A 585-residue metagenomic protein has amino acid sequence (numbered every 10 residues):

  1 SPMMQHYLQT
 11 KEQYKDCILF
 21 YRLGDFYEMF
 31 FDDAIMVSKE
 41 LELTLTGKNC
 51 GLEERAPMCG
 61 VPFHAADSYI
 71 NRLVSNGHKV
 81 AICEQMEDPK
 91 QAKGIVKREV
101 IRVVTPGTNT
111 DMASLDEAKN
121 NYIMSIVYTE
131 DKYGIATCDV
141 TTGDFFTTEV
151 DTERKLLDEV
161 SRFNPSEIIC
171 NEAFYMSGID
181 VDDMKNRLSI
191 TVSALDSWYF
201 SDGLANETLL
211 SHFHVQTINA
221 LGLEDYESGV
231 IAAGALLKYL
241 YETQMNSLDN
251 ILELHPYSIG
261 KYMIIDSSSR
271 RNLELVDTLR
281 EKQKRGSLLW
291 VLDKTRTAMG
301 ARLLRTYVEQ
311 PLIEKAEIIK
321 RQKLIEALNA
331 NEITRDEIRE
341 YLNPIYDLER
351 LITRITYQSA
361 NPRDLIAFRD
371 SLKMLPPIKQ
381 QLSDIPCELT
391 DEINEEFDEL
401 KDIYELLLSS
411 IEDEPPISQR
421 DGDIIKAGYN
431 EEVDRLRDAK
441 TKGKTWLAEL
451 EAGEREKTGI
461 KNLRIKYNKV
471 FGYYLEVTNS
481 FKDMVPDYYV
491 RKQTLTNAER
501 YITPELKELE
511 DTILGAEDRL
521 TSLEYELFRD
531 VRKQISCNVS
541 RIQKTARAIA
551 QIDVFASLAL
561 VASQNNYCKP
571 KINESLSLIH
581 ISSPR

Functional and structural regions predicted by a protein language model:
S1-A327, E340-T356, A360-A452: Charged catalytic and DNA/RNA-contacting regions of genome-maintenance and nucleic-acid-processing enzymes
M3, I18-L19, D25, A448 (+2 more regions): Extended, charged helical/alpha-beta scaffold domains that provide interaction surfaces
Q85, D249-Y257, G453-K466, L560-L578: Long, charged, glycine-rich C-terminal linkers/tails
Y357, N361, S371-M374, A427-G428 (+2 more regions): Charged, surface-exposed helical/loop "interaction arms" that form contiguous linear patches used for dimerization
S410, I417, Y473-Y489, N565: Cytosolic, long alpha-helical scaffolding segments
V470, I552, L578: Conserved hydrophobic/aromatic pocket- or pore-lining residues that grip, position, or stack substrates in active sites
L495, E499-R532: Extended, charged coiled-coil "arm/hinge" scaffolds of SMC/Rad50-like chromosome-maintenance ATPases and other large
I579-R585: Conserved small/polar residues in nucleotide/adenosyl-binding loops
